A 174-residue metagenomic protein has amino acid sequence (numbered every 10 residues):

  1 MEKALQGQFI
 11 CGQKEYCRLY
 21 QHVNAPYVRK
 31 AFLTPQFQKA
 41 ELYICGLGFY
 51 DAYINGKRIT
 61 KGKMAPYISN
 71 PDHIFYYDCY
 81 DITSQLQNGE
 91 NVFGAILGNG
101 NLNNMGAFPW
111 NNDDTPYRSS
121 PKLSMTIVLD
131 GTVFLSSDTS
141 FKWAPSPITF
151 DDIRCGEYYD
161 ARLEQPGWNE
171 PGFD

Functional and structural regions predicted by a protein language model:
M1-A31, Q36-Q38: Extracellular/secretory pathway-exposed regions associated with glycan biology
V23-G172: Accessory beta-strand-rich segments of carbohydrate-active enzymes
